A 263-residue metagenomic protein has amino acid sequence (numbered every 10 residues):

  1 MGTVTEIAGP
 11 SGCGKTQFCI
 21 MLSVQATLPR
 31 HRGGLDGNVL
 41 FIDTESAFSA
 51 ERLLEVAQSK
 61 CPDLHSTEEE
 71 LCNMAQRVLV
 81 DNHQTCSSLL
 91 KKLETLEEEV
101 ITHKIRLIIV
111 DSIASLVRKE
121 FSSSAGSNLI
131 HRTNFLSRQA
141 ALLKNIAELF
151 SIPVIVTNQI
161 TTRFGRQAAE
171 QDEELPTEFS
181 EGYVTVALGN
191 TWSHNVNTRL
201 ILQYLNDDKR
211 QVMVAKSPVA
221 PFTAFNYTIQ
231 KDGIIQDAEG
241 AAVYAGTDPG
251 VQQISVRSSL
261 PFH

Functional and structural regions predicted by a protein language model:
M1, T16, A50, E68 (+4 more regions): Amphipathic alpha-helical transducer elements in NTP-driven molecular machines
M1-S66, E70, S258, F262: The Walker A/P-loop phosphate-binding site
T5-I7, L40-I42, L79-D81, I155 (+1 more regions): Hydrophobic/aromatic beta-strand patches that form the interior of the parallel beta-sheet core in alpha/beta enzyme
I7, L53, V78, D111 (+3 more regions): Conserved RecA-like P-loop NTPase ATPase core
P10, Q25-G33, V56-D63, L96-H103 (+6 more regions): Conserved, well-folded catalytic cores of nucleic-acid-processing and energy-transducing macromolecular machines
G12, S46, T85-C86, A114-S115 (+3 more regions): Conserved beta-strand elements of beta-rich interaction domains across eukaryotes, especially beta-propellers
G34-L129: Conserved inter-motif catalytic segment of the P-loop NTP-binding fold
H131-S137, A141, N145-Q253: Phosphate-binding/switch region of NTP-binding enzymes
